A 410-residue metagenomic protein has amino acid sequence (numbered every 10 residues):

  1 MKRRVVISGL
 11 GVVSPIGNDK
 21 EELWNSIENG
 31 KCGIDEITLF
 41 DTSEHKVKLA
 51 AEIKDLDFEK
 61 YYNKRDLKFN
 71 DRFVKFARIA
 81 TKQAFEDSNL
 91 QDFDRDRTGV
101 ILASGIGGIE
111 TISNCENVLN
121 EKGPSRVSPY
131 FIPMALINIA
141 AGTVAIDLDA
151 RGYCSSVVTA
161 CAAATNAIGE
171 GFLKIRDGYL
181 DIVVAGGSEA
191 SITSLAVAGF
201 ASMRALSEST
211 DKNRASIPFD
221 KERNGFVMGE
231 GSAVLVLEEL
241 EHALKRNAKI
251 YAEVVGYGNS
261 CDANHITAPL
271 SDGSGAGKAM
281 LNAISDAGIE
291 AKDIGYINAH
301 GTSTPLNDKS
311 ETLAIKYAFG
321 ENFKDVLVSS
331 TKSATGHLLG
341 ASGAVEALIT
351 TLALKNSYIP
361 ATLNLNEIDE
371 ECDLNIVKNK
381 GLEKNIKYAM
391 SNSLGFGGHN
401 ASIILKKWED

Functional and structural regions predicted by a protein language model:
M1-D66, E241-E253, L348-T362, K406-D410: ACP-dependent fatty acid/polyketide chain-elongation machinery
R4-S8, K31-D35, D211-A287, G295-Y296 (+1 more regions): Condensing-enzyme catalytic core mediating Claisen C-C bond formation in acyl metabolism
I7, K31-T159, S188-V197, D293-N307: Conserved beta-ketoacyl condensing-enzyme motif
G9, I27, T81, V100 (+11 more regions): Conserved small-residue
E21-E28, E110-P124, K174-D177, V197-T210 (+3 more regions): A glycine- and small-aliphatic-rich helix-loop capping segment at beta-alpha/alpha-beta transitions that lines
E44-E52, G107-T111, A190-S216, G258-K278 (+3 more regions): Active-site-adjacent elements of ketosynthase-type condensing enzymes
A77-D87, I137-A140, A145-A150, C154-E189 (+3 more regions): Active-site-proximal alpha-helical scaffold in enzymes
K122-S128, G169, L173, E189-K245 (+2 more regions): Glycine-/small-residue-rich "gating" segment that lines the acyl/pantetheine channel and substrate pocket
